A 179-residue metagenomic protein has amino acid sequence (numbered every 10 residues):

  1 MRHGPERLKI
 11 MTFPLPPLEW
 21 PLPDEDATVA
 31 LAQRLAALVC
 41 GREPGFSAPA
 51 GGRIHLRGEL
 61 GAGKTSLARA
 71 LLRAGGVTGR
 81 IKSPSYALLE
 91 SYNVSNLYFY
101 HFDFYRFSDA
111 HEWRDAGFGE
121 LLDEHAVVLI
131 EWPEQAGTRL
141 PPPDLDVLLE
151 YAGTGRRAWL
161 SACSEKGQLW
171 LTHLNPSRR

Functional and structural regions predicted by a protein language model:
K9-E19, R73, S108-W113, F118-R179: Short phosphate-coordinating micro-motif centered on Lys-Gly-acidic
F13-L38: N-terminal pre-Walker A segment at the start of P-loop NTPase domains
L38-A50: Phosphate-binding P-loop
R53-H55: Short hydrophobic/aromatic beta-strand immediately N-terminal to the Walker A/P-loop
R57-E59: P-loop (Walker A) phosphate-binding loop of NTP-binding proteins
K64: Conserved lysine of the Walker
V77-Y92: Short beta-strand-centered segment that lines the nucleotide-binding/catalytic pocket of NTP-utilizing
